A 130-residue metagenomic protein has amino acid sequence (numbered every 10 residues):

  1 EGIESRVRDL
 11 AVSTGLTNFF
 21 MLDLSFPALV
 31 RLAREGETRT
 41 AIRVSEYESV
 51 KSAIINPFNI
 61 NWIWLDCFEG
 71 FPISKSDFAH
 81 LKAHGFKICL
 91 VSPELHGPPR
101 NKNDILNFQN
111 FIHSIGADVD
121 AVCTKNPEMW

Functional and structural regions predicted by a protein language model:
E1-G36, S49-A53: N-terminal active-site wall of soluble small-molecule enzyme domains
D23, E37-W130: C-terminal active-site rim and adjoining tail of enzyme catalytic domains
